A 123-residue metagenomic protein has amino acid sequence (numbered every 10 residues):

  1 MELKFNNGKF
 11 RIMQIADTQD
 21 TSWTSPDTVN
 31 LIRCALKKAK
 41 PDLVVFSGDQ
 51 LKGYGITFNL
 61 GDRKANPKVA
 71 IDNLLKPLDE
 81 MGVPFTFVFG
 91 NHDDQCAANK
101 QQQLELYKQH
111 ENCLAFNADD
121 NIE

Functional and structural regions predicted by a protein language model:
M1-L74: N-terminal active-site segment of His-dependent metallophosphoesterases
K4, G61-E123: Extended active-site neighborhood of metal-dependent phosphoesterases/phosphodiesterases
